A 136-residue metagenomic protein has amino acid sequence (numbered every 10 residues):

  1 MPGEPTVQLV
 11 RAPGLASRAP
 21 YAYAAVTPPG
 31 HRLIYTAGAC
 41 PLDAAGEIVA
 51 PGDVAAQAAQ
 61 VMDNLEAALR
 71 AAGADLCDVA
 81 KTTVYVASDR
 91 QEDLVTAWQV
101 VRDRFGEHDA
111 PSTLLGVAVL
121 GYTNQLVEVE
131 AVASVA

Functional and structural regions predicted by a protein language model:
P2-A136: Short, polar/acidic, helix-capping and beta-turn segments at strand->helix junctions that line the mouths
